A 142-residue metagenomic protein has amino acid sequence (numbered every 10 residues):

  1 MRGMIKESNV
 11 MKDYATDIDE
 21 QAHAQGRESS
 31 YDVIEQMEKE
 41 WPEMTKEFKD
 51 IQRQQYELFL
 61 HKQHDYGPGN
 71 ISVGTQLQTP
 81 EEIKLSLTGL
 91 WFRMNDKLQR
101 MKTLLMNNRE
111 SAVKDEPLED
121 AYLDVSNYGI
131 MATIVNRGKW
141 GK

Functional and structural regions predicted by a protein language model:
R2-K142: Intrinsically disordered, low-complexity regulatory regions that flank transcription factor DNA-binding cores
